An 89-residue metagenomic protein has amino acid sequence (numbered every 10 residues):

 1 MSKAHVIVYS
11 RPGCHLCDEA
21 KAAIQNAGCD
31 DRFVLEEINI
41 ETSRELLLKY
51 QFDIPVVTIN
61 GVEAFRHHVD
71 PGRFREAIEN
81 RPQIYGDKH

Functional and structural regions predicted by a protein language model:
M1-H5, P82-H89: Compositionally biased, disordered extreme N-termini, encompassing classical targeting presequences
S2-Q25: Local sequence-structure signature of Cys/Sec-based thiol-disulfide redox active-site neighborhoods
N26-D30: Short helix-loop-beta junction
F33-R44: Thiol-based oxidoreductase modules, predominantly thioredoxin-like and allied folds used for disulfide exchange
T42-P55: Short Fe-S-cluster ligation motifs
P55-E63: A short, hydrophobic beta-strand/beta-hairpin element that forms part of a small beta-sheet core
V62-G86: Non-catalytic, surface beta->alpha helical segment in thiol-disulfide oxidoreductase systems
